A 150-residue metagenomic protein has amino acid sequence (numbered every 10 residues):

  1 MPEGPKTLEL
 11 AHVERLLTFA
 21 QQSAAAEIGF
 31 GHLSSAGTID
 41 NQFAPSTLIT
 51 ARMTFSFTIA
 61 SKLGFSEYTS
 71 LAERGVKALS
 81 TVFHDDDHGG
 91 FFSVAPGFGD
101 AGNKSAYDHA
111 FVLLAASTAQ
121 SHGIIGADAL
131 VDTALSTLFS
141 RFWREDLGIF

Functional and structural regions predicted by a protein language model:
M1-F150: Glycan-recognition and catalytic cores of secretory/periplasmic carbohydrate-active enzymes
